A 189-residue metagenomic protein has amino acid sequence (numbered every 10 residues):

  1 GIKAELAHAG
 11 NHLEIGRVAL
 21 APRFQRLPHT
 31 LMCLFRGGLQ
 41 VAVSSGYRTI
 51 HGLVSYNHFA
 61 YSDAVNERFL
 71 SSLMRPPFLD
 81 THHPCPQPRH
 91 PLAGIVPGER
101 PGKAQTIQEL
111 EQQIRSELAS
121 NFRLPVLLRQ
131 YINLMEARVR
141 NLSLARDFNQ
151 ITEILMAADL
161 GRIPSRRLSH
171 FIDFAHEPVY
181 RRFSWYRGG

Functional and structural regions predicted by a protein language model:
G1-L13, I154-G189: Non-catalytic substrate-recognition and accessory regions of acyl/acetyltransferase enzymes
G1-R138, R146: Acyl-donor binding region in acyl/amide transferases
R138-N141, R166: Substrate-binding/catalytic groove segments of enzymes that remodel or degrade extracellular structural polymers
N141-L142, L155: Metal-dependent phosphoester-hydrolase catalytic domains
F148-T152: Short acidic/glycine-enriched loop/turn segments that link adjacent beta-strands
